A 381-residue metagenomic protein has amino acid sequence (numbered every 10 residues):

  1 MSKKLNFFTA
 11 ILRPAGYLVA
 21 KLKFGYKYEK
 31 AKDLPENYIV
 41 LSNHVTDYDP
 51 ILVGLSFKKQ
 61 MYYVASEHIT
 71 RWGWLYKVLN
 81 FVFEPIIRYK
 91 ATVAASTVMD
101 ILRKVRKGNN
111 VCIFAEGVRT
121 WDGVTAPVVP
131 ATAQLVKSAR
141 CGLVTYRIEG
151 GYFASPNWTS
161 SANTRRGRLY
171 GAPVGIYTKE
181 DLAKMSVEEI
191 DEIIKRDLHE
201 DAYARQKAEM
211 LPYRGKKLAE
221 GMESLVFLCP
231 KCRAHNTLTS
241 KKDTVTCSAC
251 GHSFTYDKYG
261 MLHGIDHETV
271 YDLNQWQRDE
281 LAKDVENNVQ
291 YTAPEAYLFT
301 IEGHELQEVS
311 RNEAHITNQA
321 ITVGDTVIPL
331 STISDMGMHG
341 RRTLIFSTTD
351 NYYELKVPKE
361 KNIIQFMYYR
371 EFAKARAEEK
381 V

Functional and structural regions predicted by a protein language model:
K4-L5, T9-R13, L18-E192, A208-E209 (+5 more regions): Soluble catalytic domains of membrane acyltransferases
V40, R88, H315-L344: Phosphoinositide-dependent membrane-docking surfaces
Y177-T178, E188-L225: A conserved mid-domain beta-alpha-beta active-site/ligand-binding segment of alpha/beta enzyme cores
S186-A202, I363-A377: Short amphipathic C-terminal alpha-helix that caps PH/PH-like domains
R214-H267: Cys/His-rich short segments
H267-A282: Short, intrinsically disordered terminal segments enriched in charged and Pro/Gly residues
V289-V327: Conserved beta-hairpin
T332-V381: Acidic, Ser/Thr- and proline-rich intrinsically disordered linker/docking segments of eukaryotic scaffolds
